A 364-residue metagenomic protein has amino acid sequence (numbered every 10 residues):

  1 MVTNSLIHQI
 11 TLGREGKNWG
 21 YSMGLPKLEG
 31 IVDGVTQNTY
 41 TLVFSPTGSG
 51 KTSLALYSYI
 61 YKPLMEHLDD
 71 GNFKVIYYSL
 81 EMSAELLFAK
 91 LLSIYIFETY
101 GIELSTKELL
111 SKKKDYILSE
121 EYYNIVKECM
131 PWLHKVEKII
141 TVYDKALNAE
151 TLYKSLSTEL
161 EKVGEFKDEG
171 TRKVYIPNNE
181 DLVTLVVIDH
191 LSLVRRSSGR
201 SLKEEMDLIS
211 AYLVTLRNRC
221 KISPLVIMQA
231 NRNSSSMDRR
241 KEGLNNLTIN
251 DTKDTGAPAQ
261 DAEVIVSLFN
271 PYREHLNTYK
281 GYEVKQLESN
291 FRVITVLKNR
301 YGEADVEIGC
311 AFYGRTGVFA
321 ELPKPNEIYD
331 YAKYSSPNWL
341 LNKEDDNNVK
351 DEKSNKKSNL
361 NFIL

Functional and structural regions predicted by a protein language model:
M1-N38, L133-V136, I294: Core recognition of P-loop NTPase motor domains used across DNA-transaction enzymes
V2, Y100-L104, M130-L133, E150 (+3 more regions): C-terminal regions of RecA-like/P-loop NTPase motor modules
H8, S22-M23, G30, M65-D181 (+2 more regions): Cytosolic-facing regulatory segments adjacent to core modules
T36-L42, F73: Pre-Walker A (Motif I) flank of P-loop NTPase domains
T47: The conserved Walker
G50: Conserved glycine(s) of the Walker
L54-S58: Hydrophobic positions on the alpha1 helix immediately C-terminal to the Walker A/P-loop
I76, E169, K173-R196, R200-V214: Helical hairpin unit composed of two closely spaced alpha helices linked by a short loop
